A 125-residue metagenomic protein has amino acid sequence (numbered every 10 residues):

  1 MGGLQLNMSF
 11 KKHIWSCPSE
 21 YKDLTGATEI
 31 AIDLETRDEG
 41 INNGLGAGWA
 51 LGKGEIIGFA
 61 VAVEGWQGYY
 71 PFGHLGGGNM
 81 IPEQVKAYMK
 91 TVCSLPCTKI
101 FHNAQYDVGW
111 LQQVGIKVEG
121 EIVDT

Functional and structural regions predicted by a protein language model:
G2-T125: Conserved RNase H-like, two-metal-ion catalytic cores of nucleic-acid enzymes
